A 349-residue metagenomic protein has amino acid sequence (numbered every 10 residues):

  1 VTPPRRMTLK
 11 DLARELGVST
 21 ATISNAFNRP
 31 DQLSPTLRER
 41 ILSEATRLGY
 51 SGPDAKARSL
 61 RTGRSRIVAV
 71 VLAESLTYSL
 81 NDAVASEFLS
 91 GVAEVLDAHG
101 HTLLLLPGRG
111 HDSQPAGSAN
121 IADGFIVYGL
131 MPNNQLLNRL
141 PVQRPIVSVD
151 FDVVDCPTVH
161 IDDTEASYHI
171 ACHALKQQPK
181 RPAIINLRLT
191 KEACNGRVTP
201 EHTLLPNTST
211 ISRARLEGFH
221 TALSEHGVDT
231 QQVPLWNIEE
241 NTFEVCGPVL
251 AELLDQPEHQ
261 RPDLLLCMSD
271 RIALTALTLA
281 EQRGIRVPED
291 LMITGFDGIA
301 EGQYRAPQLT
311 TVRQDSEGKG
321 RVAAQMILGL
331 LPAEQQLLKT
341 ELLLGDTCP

Functional and structural regions predicted by a protein language model:
V1-P4, I67-C172, K176, H259: Alpha-helical recognition/docking segments in bacterial nutrient-uptake and carbohydrate-utilization systems
V1-R64: N-terminal helix-turn-helix DNA-binding module of bacterial transcription factors
A13, V127, L264-M268: Short beta-strand scaffold positions
S19, S51, H101-T102, P145 (+3 more regions): Residue-level detector of anion-binding/catalytic polar loops
S19, S51, R66, D123 (+2 more regions): Short acidic/polar active-site loop segments enriched in Thr and Asp
E74-E87, P107-S113, M131, V159-Y168 (+6 more regions): Hinge/beta->alpha junction and helix N-cap segments in small-molecule ligand-binding domains
G247-P349: Flexible loop/turn connectors
